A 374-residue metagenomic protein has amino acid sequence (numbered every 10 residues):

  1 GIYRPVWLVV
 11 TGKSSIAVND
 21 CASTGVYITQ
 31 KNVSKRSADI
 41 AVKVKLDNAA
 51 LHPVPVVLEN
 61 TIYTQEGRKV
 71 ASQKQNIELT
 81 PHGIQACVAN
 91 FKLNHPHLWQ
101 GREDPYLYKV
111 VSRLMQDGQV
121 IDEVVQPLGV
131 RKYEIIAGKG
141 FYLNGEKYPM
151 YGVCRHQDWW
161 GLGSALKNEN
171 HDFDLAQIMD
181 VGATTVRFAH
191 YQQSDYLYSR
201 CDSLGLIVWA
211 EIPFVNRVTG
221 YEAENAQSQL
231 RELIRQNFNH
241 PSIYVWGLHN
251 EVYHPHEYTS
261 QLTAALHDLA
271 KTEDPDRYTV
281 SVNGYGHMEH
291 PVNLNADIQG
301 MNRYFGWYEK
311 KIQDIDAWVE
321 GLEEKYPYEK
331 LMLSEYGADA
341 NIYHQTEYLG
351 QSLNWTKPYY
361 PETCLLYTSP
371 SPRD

Functional and structural regions predicted by a protein language model:
G1-A189, Y198-V208, Q229, Y244-V245 (+3 more regions): Secreted/periplasmic carbohydrate-active enzymes, especially glycoside hydrolases
H156-K167, V181-F188, E211-E224, L248-Y258 (+2 more regions): The substrate-binding groove and active-site-proximal loops of carbohydrate-active enzymes, especially glycoside
W160, L197-Y198, G220-Y221, E289 (+1 more regions): Short Asp/Glu-rich motifs
D195-R231: Extracytoplasmic ligand/sensor domains, especially the bilobed periplasmic-binding protein
E222-I298, Y326: Active-site neighborhood of glycoside hydrolase catalytic domains
H267-L366: Extracellular glycoside hydrolase catalytic/binding regions
Y367-D374: Conserved small/polar residues in nucleotide/adenosyl-binding loops
